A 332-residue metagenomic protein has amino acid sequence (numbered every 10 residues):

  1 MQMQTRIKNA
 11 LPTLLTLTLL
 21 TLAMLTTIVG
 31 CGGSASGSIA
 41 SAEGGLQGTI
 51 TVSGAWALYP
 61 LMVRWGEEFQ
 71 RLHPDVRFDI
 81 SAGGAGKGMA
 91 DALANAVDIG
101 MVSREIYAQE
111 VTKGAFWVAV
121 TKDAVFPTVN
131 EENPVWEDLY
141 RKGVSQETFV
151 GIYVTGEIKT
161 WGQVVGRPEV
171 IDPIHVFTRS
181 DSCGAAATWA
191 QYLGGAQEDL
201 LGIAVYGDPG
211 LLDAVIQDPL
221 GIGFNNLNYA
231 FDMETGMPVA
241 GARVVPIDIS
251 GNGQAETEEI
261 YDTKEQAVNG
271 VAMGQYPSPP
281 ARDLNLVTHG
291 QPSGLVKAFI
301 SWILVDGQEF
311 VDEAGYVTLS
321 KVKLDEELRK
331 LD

Functional and structural regions predicted by a protein language model:
M1-Q47: Short, low-complexity disordered leader/linker segments with a strong preference for bacterial N-terminal type II
C31-G86, A90-L93, V102-E105, V111 (+3 more regions): Exported/periplasmic ABC-transporter solute-binding proteins
A96: Extracellular LysM carbohydrate-binding repeats and other cell-envelope/extracellular binding modules
